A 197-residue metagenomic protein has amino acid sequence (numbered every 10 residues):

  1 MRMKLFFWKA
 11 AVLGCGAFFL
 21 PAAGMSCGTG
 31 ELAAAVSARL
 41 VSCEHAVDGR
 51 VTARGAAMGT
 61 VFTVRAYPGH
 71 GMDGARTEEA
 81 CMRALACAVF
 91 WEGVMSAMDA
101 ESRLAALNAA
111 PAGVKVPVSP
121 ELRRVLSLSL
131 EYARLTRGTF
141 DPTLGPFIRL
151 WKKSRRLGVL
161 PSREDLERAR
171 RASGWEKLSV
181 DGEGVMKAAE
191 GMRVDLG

Functional and structural regions predicted by a protein language model:
R2-L196: A contiguous, well-ordered beta/alpha segment that forms the leading edge of an enzyme domain
